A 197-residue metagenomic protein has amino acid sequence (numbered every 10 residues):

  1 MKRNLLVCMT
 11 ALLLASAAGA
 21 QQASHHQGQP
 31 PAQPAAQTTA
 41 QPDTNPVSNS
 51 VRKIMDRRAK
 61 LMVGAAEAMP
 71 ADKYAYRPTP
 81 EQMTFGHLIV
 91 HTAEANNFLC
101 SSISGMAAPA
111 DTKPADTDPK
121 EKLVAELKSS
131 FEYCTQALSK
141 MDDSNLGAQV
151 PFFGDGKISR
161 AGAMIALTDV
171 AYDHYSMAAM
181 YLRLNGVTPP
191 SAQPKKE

Functional and structural regions predicted by a protein language model:
M1-N4: Positively charged n-region of N-terminal signal peptides that target proteins for export
V7-A17: Bacterial N-terminal signal peptides
A20-Q21: Boundary of Sec targeting at the N-terminus
S24-P46: N-terminal pre-domain segments of enzymes
T44-M55: N-terminal beta-strand motif that seeds the catalytic metal site of vicinal oxygen chelate
R52-K53, A59-V63, K73-T112, P151-E197: Short, contiguous alpha-helical
L61, A65-A66, C100, Y133-L138: Well-ordered alpha-helical scaffold segments within catalytic/enzyme domains
T117-F152, I158-H174: Acidic/histidine-rich alpha-helical segments that form the ligand environment of transition-metal centers
